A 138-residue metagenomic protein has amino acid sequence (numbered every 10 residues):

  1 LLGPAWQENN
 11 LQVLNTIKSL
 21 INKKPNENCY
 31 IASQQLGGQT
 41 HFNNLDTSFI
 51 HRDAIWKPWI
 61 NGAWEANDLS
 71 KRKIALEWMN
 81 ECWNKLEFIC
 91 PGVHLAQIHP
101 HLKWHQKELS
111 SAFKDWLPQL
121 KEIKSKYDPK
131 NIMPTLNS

Functional and structural regions predicted by a protein language model:
L1-S138: Soluble FAD-dependent oxygen oxidases
